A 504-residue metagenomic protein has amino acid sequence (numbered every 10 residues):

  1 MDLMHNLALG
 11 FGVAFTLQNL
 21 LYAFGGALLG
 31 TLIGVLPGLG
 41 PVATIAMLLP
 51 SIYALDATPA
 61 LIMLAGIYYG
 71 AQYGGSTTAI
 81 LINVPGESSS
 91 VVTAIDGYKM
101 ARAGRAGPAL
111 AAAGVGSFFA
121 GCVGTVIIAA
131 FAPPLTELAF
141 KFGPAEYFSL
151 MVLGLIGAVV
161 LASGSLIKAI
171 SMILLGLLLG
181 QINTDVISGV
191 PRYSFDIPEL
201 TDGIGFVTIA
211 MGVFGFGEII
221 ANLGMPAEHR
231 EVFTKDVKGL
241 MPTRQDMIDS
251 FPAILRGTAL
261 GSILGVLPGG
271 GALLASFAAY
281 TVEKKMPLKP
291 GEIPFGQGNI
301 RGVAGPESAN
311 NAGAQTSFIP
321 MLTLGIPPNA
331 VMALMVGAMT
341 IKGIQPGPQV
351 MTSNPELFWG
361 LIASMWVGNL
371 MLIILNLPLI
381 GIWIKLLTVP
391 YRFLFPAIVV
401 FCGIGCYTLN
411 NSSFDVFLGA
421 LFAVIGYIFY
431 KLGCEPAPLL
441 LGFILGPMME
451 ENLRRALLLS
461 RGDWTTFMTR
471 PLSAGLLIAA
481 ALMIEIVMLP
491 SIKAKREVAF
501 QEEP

Functional and structural regions predicted by a protein language model:
M1-A60, A139, P191-N299, I384 (+4 more regions): Helix-loop-helix hairpins and the membrane-proximal interhelical loops of multi-pass alpha-helical transport proteins
M1-I62, A103-A112, S117, G121-P133 (+8 more regions): N-terminal alpha-helical transmembrane segments of multi-pass membrane transport and channel/translocase proteins
A27-P41, A71-N83, A158-S163, A259-P268 (+3 more regions): Transmembrane alpha-helix interface/packing and boundary motifs in multi-pass membrane proteins, characterized by
I33-V42, I80-V91, V123-I127, L264-L274 (+4 more regions): Short helix-coil transition sites and intra-membrane helix breaks within transmembrane domains of multi-pass
P41-S51, L64, A79-K99, A129-A130 (+7 more regions): Re-entrant/interfacial helical elements at transmembrane boundaries that shape and gate the permeation pathway
T58-I62, K99-G116, K289-G302, A330-A333 (+1 more regions): Membrane-interface alpha-helices at helix entry/exit sites of multi-pass transporters
Y68-A79, G86, G298-L324, P328 (+1 more regions): A structural-propensity feature for long, helix-poor, extended segments
A111-A227, I341-K495: Membrane-embedded alpha-helical modules
